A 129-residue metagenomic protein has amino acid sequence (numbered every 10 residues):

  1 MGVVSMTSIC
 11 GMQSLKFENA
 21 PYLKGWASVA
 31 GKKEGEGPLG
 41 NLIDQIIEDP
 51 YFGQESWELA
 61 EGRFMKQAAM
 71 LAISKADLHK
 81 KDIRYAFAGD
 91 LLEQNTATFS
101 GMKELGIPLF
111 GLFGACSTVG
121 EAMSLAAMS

Functional and structural regions predicted by a protein language model:
M1-F110: Conserved "HGTGT" condensation-loop signature of ketosynthase/thiolase-family condensing enzymes that catalyze
F113-S129: Active-site-proximal alpha-helical scaffold in enzymes
